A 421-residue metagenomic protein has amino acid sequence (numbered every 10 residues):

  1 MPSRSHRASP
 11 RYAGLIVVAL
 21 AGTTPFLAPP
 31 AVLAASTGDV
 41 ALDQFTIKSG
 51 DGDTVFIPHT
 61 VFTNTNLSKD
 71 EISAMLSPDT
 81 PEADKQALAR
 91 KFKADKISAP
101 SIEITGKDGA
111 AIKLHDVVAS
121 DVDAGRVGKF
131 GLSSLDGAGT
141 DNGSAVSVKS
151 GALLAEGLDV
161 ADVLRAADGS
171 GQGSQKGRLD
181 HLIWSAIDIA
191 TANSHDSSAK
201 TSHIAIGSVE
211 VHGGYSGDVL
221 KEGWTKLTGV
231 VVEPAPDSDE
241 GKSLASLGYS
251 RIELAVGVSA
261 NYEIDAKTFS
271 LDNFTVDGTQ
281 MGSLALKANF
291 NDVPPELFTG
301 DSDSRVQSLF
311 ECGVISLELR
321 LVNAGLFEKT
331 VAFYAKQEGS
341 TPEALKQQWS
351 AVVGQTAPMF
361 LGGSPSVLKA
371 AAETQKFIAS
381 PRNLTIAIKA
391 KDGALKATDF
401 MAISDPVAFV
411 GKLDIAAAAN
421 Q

Functional and structural regions predicted by a protein language model:
M1-P10: N-terminal secretory signal peptides that target proteins for export/translocation
S3, G14-L20: Core catalytic alpha/beta fold that binds nucleotide/phospho-ligands
A13-L15, P29-P30: Low-complexity, intrinsically disordered short peptide segments enriched in small/polar/basic residues
A21-V32: C-terminal segment of classical bacterial N-terminal signal peptides
P30-Q421: Glycine-rich, small/hydroxylated-residue low-complexity segments
